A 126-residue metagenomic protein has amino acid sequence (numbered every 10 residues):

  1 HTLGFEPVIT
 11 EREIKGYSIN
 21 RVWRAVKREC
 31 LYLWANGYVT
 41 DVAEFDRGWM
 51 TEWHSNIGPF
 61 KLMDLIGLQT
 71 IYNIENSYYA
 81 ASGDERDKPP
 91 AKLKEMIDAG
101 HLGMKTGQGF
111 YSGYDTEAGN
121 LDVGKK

Functional and structural regions predicted by a protein language model:
H1-N20, R24-K126: NAD(P)-dependent Rossmann-like dehydrogenase/reductase catalytic/cofactor-binding core
